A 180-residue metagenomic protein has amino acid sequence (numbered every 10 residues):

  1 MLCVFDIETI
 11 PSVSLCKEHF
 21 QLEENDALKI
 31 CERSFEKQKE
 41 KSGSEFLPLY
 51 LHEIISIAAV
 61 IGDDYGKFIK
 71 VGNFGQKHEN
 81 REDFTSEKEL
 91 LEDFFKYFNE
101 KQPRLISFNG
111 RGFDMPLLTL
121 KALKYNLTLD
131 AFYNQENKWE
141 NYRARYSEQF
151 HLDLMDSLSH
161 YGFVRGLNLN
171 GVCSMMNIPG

Functional and structural regions predicted by a protein language model:
M1-Y97: Conserved RNase H-like, two-metal-ion catalytic cores of nucleic-acid enzymes
H52-I55, V60-F84, K96-G180: Metal-dependent phosphoesterase core characteristic of DEDDh/y 3'-5' exonuclease domains
